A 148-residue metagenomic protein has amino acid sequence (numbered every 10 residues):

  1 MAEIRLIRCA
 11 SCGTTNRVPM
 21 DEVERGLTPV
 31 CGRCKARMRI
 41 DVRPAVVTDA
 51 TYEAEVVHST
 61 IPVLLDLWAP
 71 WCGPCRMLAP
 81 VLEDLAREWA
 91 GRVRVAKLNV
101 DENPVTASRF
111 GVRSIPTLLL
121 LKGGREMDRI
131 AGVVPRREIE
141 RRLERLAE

Functional and structural regions predicted by a protein language model:
I7, P29, P70: Cys/His-enriched microdomains
C9-C12, C31-C34: Short cysteine-rich clusters marking metal-coordination/redox-active sites
G13-N16, M38, A79: Cys/His-rich microdomains that often coordinate metals
V18-P29: Short linker/helix segments within small regulatory modules
A45-V63, P104: A short beta-strand-turn-helix
V56-D84: Local sequence-structure signature of Cys/Sec-based thiol-disulfide redox active-site neighborhoods
L67, L78-V105, V112-I115: Thiol-based oxidoreductase modules, predominantly thioredoxin-like and allied folds used for disulfide exchange
S114, L119-E148: Non-catalytic, surface beta->alpha helical segment in thiol-disulfide oxidoreductase systems
